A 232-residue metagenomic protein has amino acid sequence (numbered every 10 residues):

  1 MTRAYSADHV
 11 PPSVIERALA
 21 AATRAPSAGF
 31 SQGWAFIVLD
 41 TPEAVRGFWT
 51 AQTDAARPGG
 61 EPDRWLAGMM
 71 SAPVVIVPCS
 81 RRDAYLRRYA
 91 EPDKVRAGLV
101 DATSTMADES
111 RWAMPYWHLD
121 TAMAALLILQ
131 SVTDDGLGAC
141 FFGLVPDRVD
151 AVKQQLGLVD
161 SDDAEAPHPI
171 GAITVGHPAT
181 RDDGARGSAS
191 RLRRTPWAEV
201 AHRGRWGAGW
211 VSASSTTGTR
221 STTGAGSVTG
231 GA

Functional and structural regions predicted by a protein language model:
M1-R17: A short N-terminal beta-strand-loop micro-motif at the entrance of redox/enzyme domains
M1-T2, D160-A232: C-terminal helix-cap and adjacent tail motif
A18, A22, I76, R96-Q155: Small-aliphatic-rich amphipathic alpha-helix that forms the alpha element of a beta-alpha
T23-F30: Glycine-rich phosphate/pyrophosphate-binding beta-alpha loops
S31-T121: Glycine/small-residue-rich phosphate/adenosyl-binding loop
A55, L158-D160: Short, hinge-like loop/turn segments at secondary-structure boundaries
A72-V74, D135, G171: Generic beta-strand structural signal
S80, L144, H177: Short secondary-structure boundary segments
